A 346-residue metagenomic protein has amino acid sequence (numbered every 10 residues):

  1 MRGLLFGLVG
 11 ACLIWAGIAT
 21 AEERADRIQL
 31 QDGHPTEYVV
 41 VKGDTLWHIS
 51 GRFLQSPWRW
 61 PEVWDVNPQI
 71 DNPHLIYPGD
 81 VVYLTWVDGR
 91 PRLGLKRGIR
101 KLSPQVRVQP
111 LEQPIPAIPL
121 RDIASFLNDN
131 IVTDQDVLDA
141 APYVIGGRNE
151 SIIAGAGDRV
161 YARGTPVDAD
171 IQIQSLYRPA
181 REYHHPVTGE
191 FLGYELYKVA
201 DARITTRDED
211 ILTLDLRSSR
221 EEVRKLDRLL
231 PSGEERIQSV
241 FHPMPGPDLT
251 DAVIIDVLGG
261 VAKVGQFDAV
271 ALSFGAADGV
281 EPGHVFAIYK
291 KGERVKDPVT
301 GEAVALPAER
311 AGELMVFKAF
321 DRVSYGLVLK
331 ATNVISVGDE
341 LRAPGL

Functional and structural regions predicted by a protein language model:
M1-R2: N-terminal secretory signal peptides that target proteins for export/translocation
L5, T20-L346: Surface-exposed, polar/charged interaction patches used for macromolecular assembly or partner binding
G7-W15: Bacterial N-terminal signal peptides
